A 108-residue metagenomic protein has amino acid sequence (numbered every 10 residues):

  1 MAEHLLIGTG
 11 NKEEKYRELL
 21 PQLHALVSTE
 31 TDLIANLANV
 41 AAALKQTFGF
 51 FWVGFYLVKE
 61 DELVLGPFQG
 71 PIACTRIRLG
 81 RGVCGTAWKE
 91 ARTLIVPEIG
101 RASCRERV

Functional and structural regions predicted by a protein language model:
M1-P67, P71: Intrinsically disordered, low-complexity terminal regulatory regions
E62-R105: Regulatory sensory and allosteric helical modules in signal-transduction proteins and certain transcription factors
